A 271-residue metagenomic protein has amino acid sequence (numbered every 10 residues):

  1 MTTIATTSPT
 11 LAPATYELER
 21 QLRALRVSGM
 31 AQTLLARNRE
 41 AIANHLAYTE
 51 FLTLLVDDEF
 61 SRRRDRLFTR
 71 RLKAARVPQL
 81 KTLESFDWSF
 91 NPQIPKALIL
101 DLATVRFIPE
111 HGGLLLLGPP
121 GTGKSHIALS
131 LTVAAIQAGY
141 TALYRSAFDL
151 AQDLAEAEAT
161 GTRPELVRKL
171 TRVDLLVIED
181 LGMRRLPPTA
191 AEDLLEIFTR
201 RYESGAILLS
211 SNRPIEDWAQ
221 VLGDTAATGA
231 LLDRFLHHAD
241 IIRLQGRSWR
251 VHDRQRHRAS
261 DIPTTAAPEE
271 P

Functional and structural regions predicted by a protein language model:
M1-R20, R258-P271: Intrinsically disordered, low-complexity and often Lys/Arg-enriched segments
E17-R20, A36-E40, S85, G113-L117 (+1 more regions): Short hinge/gating elements
Q21, R37-A41, S89, A157 (+1 more regions): Alpha-helix C-capping/helix-to-loop hinge sites
R23-Q79: Interdomain "pre-motor" coupling segment immediately N-terminal to P-loop NTPase/helicase cores
V27, R39, D57-S61, I136 (+3 more regions): Non-catalytic alpha-helical coupling and interface elements of nucleotide-dependent molecular machines and regulators
L34, Y140-T141, R145, D149-L175 (+1 more regions): Replace "adjacent to P-loop NTPase cores in ATP/GTP-dependent enzymes" with "adjacent to NTP-binding cores
R63-G118: Extended interfacial segments that mediate partner engagement and assembly in macromolecular machines
I94-R172, A219: Conserved P-loop
